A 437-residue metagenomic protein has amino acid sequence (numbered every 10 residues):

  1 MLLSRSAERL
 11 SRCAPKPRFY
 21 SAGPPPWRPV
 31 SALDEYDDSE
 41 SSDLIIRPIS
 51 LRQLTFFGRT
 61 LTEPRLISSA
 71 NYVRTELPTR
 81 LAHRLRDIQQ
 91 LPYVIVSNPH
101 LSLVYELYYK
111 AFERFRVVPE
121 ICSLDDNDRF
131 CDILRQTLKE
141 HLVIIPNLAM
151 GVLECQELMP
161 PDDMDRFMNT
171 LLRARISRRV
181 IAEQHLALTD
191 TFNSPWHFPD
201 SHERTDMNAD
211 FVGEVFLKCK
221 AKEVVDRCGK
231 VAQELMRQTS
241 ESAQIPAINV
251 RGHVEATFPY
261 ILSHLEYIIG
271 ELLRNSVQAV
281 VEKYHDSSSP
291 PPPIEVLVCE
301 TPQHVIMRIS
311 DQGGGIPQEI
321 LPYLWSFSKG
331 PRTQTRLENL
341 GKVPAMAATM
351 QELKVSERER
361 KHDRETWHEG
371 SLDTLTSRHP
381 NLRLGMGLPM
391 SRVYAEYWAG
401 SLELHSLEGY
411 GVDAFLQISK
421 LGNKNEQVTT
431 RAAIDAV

Functional and structural regions predicted by a protein language model:
M1-C13: N-terminal chloroplast transit peptides
F19-Q53, G58-S68, Q89-P92, Q318-E319 (+1 more regions): Flexible, glycine-/charge-rich segments associated with ATP-binding catalytic modules
V30, D34-A247, F258, L262 (+1 more regions): Signal-transmission coiled-coils
V231-L235, I261-P292, T301, P389-Y397: Conserved ATP-binding N-box helix of the HATPase_c
S242, N275-S310, R336-E357, H362-T366 (+1 more regions): ATP-lid-like helix-loop hinge signature
I248-V254, E300: Heptad-repeat coiled-coil segments of the DHp/HisKA dimerization-phosphoacceptor module
G314-G315: Glycine-rich G1-box
W325-K329: Short acidic-aromatic loop segments in the C-terminal HATPase_c
